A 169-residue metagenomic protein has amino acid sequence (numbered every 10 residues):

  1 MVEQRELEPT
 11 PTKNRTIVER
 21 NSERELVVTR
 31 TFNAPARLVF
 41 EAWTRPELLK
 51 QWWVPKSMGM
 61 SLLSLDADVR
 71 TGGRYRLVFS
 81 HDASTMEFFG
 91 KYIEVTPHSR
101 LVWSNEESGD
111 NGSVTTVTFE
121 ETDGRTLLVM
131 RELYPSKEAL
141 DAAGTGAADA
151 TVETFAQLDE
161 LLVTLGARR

Functional and structural regions predicted by a protein language model:
M1-G59: Hydrophobic ligand-binding cavity/cleft-lining segments
E3, E25, V102-E153: Beta-strand/loop substructures that line and gate deep hydrophobic ligand-binding cavities in soluble
V27-V28, E47-T85, R169: Short beta-edge strand/loop motif at the mouth of beta-sheet-based domains
R30, S64-A67, F88-E94, N105 (+1 more regions): Hydrophobic/aromatic beta-strand elements that line small-molecule binding cavities or substrate pockets in beta-rich
V39, L49, Y75-L77, Y92 (+4 more regions): Hydrophobic pocket/interface hotspot
W43, W53, F79, N105-E107 (+1 more regions): Short, flexible helix/strand-to-coil boundary loops that buttress conserved ligand/catalytic motifs in alpha/beta
T96-L101: Short, conserved beta-turn/loop elements at beta-strand boundaries and strand-helix junctions
L162-R169: Short, highly charged C-terminal tails/helix-capping segments
